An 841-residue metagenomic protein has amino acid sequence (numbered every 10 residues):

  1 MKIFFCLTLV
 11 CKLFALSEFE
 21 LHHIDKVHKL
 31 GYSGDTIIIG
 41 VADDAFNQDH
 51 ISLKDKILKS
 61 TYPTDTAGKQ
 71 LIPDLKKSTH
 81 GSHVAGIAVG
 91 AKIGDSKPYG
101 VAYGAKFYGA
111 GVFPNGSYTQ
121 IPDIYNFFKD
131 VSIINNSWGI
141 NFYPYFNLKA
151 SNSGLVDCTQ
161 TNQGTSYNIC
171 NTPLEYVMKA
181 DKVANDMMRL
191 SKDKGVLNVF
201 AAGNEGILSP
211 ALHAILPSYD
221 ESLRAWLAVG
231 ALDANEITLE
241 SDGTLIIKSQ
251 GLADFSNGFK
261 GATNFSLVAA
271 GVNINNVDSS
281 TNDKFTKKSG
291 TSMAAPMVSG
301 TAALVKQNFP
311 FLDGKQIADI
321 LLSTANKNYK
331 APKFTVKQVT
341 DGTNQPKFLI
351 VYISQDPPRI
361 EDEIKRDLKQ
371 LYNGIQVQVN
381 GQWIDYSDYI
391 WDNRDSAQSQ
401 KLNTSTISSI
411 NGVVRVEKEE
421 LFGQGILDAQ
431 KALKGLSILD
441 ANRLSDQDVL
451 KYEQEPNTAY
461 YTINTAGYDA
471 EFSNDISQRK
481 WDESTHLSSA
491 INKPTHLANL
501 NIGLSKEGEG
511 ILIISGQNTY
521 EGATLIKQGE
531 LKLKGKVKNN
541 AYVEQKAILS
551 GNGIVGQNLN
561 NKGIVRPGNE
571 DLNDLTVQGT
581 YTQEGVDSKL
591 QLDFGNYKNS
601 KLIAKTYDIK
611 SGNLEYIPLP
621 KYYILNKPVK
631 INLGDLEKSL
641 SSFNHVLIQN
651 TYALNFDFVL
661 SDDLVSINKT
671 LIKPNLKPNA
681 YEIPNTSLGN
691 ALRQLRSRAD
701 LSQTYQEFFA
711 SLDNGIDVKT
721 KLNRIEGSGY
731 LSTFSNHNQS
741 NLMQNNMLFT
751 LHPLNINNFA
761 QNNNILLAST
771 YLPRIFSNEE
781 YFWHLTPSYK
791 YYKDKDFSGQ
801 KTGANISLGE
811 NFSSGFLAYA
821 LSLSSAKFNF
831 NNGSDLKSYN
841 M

Functional and structural regions predicted by a protein language model:
M1-S17: Classical Sec-dependent N-terminal signal peptides that target proteins to the secretory pathway
L16, D25-T61, D65-T119, K129-S132 (+5 more regions): Subtilisin-like serine protease catalytic core
H28, S33-D35, T79, A91-D95 (+3 more regions): Substrate-binding/access-modulating region of protease and related hydrolase catalytic domains
D43, I51, P217-A303, Q307: Extracellular S/T/G-rich loop segment that most often corresponds to the catalytic His/Ser-adjacent loop
I87-A88, I93, A110-V112, L267 (+1 more regions): Hydrolase catalytic cores
T291, M297, L304, Q447-A541 (+2 more regions): Extracellular repeat-rich scaffold modules on cell surfaces
I548-P628: Extracellular beta-strand/loop-rich repeat segments of large surface/secreted proteins
F708-M841: Outer membrane beta-barrel translocator domains of Type V secretion systems
